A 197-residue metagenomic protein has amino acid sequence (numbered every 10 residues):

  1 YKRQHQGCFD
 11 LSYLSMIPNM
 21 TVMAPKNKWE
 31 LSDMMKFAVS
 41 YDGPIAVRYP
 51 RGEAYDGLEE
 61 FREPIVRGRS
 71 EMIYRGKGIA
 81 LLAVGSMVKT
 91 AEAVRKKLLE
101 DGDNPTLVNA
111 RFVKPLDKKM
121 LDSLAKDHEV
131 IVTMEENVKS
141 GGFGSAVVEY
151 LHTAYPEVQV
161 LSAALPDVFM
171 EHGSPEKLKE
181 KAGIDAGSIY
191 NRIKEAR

Functional and structural regions predicted by a protein language model:
K2-G7, S40-R197: Thiamine diphosphate
K2-S40: Conserved thiamine diphosphate
